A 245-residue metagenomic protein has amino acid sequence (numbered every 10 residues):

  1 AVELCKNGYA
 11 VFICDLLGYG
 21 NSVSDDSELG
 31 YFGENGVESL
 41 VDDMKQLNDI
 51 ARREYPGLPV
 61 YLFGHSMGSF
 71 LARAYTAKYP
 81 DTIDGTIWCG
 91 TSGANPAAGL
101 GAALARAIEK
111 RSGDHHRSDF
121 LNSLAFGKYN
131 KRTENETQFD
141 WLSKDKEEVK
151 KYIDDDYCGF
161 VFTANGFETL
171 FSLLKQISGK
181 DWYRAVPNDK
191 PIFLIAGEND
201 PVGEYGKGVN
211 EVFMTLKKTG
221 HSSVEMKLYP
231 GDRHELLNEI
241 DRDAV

Functional and structural regions predicted by a protein language model:
A1-S27: Conserved alpha/beta-hydrolase
F32-R52: Alpha/beta-hydrolase active-site loop
Y55-S66: Alpha/beta-hydrolase fold nucleophile elbow
A72-Y157: Alpha/beta-hydrolase-fold enzymes
L194-A196: Short beta-strand/loop motif that positions the catalytic acidic residue of the alpha/beta-hydrolase fold
P201-E211: Conserved alpha/beta-hydrolase "acid-adjacent" motif
K207-G208, D232, L237-V245: Post-His helix in hydrolase/transferase enzymes
F213-E235: Catalytic histidine neighborhood in serine/cysteine hydrolases with alpha/beta-hydrolase-type architecture
